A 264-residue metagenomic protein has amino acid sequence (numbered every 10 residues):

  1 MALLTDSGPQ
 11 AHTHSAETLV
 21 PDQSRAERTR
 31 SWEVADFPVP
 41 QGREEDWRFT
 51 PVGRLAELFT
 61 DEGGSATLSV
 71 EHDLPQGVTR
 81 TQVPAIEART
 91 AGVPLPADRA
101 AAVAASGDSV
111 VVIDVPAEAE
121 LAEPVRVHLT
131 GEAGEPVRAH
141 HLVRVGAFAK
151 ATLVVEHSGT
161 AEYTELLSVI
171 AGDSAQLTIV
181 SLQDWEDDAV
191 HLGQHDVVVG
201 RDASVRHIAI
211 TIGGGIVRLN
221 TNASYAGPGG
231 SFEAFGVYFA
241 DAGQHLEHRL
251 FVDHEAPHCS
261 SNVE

Functional and structural regions predicted by a protein language model:
M1-A139, R144-F148, V155: N-terminal leader/transition segments
T5-D6, A91-E264: Conserved beta-strand/loop scaffold segments within soluble protein domains that form the structured core and edges
